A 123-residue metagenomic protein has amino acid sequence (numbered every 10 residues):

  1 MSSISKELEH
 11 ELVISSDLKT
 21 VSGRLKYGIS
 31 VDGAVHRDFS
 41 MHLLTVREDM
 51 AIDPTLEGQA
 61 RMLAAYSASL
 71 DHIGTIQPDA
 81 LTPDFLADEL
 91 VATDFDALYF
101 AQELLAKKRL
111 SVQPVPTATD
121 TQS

Functional and structural regions predicted by a protein language model:
S2-S123: Short, surface-exposed, charged amphipathic helix/loop patches that serve as local interaction elements
